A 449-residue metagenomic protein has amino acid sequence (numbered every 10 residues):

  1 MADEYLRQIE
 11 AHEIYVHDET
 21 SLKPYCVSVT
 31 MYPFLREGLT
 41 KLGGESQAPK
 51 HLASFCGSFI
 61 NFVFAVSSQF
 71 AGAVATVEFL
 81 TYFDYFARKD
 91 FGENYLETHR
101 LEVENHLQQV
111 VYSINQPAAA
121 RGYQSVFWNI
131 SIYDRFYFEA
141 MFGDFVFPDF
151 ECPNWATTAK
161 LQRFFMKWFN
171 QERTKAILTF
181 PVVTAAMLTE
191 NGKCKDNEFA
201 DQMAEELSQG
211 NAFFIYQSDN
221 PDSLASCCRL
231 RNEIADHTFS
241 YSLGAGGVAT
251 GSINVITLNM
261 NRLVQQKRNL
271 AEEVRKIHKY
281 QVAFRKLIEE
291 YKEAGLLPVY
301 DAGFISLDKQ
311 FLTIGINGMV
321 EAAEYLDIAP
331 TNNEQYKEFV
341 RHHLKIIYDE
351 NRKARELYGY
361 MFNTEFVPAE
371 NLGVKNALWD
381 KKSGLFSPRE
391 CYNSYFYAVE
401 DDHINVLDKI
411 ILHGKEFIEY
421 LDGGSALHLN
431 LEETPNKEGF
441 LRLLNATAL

Functional and structural regions predicted by a protein language model:
M1-D308, A329, N333-L449: Conserved catalytic cores of very large enzyme subunits
T81, L312-Y325: Contiguous, well-ordered alpha-helical segments that form the cores/surfaces of helical PPI scaffolds
